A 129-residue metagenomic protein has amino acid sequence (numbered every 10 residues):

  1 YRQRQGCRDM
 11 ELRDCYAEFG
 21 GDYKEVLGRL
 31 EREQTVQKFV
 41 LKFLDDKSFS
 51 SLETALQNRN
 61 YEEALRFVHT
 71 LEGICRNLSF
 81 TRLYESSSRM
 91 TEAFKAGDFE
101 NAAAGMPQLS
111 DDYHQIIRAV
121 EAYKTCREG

Functional and structural regions predicted by a protein language model:
Y1-R66, T70-G129: Two-component system phosphorelay core
